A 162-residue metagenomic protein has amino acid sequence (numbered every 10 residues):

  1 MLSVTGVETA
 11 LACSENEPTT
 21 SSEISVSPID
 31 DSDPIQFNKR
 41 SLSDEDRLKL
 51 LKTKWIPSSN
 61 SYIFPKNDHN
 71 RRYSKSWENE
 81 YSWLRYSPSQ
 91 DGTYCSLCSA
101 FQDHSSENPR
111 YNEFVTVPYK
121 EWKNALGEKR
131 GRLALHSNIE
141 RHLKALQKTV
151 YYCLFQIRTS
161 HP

Functional and structural regions predicted by a protein language model:
M1-P162: N-terminal leader/early-domain signal
